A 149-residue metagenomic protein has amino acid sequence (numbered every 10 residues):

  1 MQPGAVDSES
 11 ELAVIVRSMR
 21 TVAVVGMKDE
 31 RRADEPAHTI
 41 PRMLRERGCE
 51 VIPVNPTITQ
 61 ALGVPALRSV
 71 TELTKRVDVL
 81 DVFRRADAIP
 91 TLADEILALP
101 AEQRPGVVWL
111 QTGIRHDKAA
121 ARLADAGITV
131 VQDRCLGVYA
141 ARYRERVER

Functional and structural regions predicted by a protein language model:
M1-I58, L62, L67: Hydrophobic, well-ordered beta-alpha structural blocks that scaffold small-molecule cofactor pockets
G4-S8, Q60-K75, D81-A93: Glycine-rich, highly charged phosphate/nucleotide-binding loops
S18, K75-R76: Alpha-helix C-terminal capping/helix-to-coil transition sites in glycosyltransferase folds
T21, D78-V79, V107: Structural motif
V24, D81-V82, L110: Redox-cofactor binding/interface segments in oxidoreductases and associated redox assembly factors
G63, V77-D78, K118, Y139-R146: Short, charged, surface-exposed secondary-structure boundary motifs
L99-A126: ADP-ribose/adenylate-binding Rossmann-like module
G127-R149: Active-site capping/gating segments
